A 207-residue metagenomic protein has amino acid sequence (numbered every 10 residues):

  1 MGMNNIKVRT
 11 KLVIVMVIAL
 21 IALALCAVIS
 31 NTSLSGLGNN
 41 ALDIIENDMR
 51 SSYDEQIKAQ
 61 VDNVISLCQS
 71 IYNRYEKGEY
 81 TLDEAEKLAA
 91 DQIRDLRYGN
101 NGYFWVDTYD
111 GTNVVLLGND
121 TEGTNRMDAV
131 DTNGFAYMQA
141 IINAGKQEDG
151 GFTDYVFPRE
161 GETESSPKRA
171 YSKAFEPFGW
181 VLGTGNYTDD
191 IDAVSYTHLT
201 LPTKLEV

Functional and structural regions predicted by a protein language model:
G2, L37-G38, Y72, E79 (+3 more regions): N-terminal sensory and localization modules of signal-transduction and trafficking proteins
I6-L37: Extreme N-terminal signal-anchor transmembrane helix of membrane signaling/transducer proteins, especially in bacteria
N31-I65, E76, D83: Juxtamembrane membrane-water interface segments immediately C-terminal to a transmembrane helix
E79, D83-D91, D120-E160: Extracytoplasmic/periplasmic sensor domains and loops in membrane signaling proteins
R94-N113, G150-G151: Short N-terminal helix-loop-first-beta-strand/juxtamembrane motif that initiates sensory/input modules
L116, A136-V194: Extracytoplasmic
T197-T203: Conserved small/polar residues in nucleotide/adenosyl-binding loops
